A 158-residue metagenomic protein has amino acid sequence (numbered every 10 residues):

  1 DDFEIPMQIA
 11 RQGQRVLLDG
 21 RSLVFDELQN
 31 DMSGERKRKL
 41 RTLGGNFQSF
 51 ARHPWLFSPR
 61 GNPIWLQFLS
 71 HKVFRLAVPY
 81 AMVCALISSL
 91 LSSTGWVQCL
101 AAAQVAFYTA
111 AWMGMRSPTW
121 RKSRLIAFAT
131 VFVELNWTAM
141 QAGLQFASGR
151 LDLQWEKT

Functional and structural regions predicted by a protein language model:
D1-F68, W137, Q141-Q145: Catalytic donor/gating beta->alpha subdomain of glycosyltransferases that bind UDP-sugars
R11-G13, Q154-T158: Membrane-proximal intrinsically disordered regions of secretory-pathway and membrane-system proteins
S70-F74: Alpha-helical membrane-interface segments at transmembrane helix boundaries
R75-L151: Membrane-embedded multi-pass helical conduit in multi-pass membrane proteins, especially envelope-biosynthetic
